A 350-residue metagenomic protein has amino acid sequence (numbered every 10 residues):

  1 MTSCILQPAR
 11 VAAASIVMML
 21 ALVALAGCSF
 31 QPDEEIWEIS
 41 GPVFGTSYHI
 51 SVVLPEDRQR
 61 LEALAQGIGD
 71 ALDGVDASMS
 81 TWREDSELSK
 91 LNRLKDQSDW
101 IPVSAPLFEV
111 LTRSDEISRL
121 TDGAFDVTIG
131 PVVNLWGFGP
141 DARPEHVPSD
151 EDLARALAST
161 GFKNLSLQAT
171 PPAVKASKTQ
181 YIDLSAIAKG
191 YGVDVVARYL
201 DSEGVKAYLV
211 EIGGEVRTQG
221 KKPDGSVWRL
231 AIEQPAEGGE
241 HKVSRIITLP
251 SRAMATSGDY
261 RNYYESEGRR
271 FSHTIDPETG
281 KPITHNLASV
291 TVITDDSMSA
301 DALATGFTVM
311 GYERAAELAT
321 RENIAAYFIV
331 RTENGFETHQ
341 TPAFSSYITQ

Functional and structural regions predicted by a protein language model:
T2-Q350: Mature catalytic core of soluble alpha/beta enzymes
